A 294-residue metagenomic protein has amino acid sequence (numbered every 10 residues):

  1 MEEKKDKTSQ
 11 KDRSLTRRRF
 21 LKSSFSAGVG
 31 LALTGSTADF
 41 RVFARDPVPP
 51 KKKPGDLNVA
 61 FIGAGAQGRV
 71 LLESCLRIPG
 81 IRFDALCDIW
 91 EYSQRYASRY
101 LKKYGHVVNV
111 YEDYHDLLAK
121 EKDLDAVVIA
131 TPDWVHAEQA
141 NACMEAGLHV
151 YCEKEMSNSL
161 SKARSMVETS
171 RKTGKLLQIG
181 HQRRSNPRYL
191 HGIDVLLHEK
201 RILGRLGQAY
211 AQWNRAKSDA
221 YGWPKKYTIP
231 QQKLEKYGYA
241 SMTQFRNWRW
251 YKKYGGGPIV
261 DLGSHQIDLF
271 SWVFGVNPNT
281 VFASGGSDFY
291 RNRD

Functional and structural regions predicted by a protein language model:
D6-V29: N-terminal secretory signal peptides and thylakoid transit peptides that target proteins across membranes
A27-Y104, N186, F270: N-terminal Rossmann-like dinucleotide-binding module
G63, K172, L176-Q178, R183-R293: Predominantly a Rossmann-like dinucleotide-binding segment in NAD(P)-dependent oxidoreductases
A85, A126, Q208: Short, Asp-centered acidic motifs that coordinate Mg2+ and/or phosphate in catalytic or ligand-binding sites
K103-N109, T173-L176: A short helix-to-beta-strand connector/capping loop
V108-D125, I129: A structured beta-alpha segment of the ubiquitous adenosine-cofactor-binding alpha/beta core
A126, P132-S185: Beta-strand-loop-alpha-helix segment that lines the small-molecule cofactor/substrate pocket of alpha/beta enzymes
